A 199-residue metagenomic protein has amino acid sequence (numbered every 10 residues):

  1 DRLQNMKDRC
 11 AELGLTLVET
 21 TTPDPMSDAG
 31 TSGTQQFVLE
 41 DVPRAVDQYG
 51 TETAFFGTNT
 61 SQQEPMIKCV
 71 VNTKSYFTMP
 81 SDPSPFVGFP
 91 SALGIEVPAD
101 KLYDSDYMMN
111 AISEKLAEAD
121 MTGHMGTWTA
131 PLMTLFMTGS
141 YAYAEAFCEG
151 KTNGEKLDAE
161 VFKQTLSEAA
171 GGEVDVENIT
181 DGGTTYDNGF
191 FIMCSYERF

Functional and structural regions predicted by a protein language model:
D1-F199: A residue-level marker of the well-folded mature domains of exported/periplasmic proteins
